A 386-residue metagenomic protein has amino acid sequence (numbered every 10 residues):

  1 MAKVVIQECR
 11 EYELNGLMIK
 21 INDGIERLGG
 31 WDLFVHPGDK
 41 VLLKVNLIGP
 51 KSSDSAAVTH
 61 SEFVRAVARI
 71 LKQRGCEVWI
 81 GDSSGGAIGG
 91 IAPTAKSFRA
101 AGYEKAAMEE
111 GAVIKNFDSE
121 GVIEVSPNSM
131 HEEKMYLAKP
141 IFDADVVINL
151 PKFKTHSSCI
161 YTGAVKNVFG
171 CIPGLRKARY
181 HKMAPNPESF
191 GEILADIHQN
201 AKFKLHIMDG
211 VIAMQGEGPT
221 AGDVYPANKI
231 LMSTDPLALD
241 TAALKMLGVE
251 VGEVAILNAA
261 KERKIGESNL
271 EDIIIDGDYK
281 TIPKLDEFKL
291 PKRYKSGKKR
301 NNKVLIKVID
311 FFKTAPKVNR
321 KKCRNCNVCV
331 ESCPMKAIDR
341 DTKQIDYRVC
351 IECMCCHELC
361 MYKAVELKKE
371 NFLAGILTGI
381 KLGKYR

Functional and structural regions predicted by a protein language model:
M1-C326, V330-K343, Y347, I351 (+2 more regions): N-terminal and secondary-structure boundary signal
